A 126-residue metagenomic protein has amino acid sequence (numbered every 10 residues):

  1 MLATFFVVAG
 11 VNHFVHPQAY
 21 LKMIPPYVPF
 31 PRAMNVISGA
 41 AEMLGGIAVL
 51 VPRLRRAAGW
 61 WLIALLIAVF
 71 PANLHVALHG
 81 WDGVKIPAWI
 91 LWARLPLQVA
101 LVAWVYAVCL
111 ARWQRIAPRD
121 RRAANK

Functional and structural regions predicted by a protein language model:
M1-K126: Membrane-interface extramembranous regions
